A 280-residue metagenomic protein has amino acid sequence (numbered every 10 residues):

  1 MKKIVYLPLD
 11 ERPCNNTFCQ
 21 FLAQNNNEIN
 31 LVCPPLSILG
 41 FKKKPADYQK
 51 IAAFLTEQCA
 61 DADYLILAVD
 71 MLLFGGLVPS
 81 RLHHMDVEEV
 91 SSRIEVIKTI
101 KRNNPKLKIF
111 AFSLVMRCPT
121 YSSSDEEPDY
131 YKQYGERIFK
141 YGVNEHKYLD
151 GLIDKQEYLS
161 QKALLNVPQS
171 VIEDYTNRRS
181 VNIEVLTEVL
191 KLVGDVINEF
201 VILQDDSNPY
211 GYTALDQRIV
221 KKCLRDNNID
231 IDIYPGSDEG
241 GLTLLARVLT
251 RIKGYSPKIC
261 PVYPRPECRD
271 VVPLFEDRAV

Functional and structural regions predicted by a protein language model:
M1-V280: An N-terminal assembly and electron-transfer interface module characteristic of large anaerobic redox and radical
